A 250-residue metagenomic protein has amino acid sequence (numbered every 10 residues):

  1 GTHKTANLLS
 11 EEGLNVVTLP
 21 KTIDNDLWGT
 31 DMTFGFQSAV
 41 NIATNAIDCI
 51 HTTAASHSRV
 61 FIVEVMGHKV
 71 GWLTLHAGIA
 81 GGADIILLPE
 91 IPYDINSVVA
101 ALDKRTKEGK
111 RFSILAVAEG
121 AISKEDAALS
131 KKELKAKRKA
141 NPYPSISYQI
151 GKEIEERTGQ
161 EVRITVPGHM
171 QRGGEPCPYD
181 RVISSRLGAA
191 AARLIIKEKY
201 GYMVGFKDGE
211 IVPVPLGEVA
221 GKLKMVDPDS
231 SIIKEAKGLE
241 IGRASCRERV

Functional and structural regions predicted by a protein language model:
G1, L14, L19-D26, G67 (+4 more regions): Short, ordered loop/turn segments at secondary-structure junctions
A6-L8, N15, F36-H57, F61-Q160: Accessory alpha-helical/coil subdomains and C-terminal extensions that flank or cap enzyme catalytic cores
L19-M32, A55-S56, A80-G81: Acidic/polar active-site rim loop that often engages polyanionic ligands
G29-V40, E175-R181: Short beta-strand elements at the ligand-binding edges of bilobed clamshell
A127-S130, G174-V182, V214-G221: Short glycine/threonine-rich loop-to-helix capping motif typified by GTGT followed within a few residues by an Asp-Pro
K132-N141, E161, M170-G188, A192-I196: Catalytic, metal-anchored helix/loop core of enzyme active sites in primary metabolism
K197-F206: Core catalytic loop region at the nicotinamide-binding pocket of NAD(P)H-dependent oxidoreductases
I241-V250: Residue-level detector of conserved catalytic or cofactor/ligand-binding positions in enzyme active sites
